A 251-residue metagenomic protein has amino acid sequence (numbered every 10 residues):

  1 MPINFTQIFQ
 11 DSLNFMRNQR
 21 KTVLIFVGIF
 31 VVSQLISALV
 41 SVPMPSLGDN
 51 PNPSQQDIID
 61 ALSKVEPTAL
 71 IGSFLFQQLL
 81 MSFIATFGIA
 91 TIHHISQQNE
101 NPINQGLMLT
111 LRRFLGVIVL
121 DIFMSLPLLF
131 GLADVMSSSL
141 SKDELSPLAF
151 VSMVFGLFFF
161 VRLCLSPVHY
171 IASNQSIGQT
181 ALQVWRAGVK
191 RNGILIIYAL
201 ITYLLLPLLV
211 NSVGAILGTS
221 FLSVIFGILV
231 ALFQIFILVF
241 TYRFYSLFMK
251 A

Functional and structural regions predicted by a protein language model:
M1-S46, V151-L222: Nonpolar helix-loop interface/hinge motif
F9, K21-Q97, G116, M124-L129: Short, small/hydrophobic-residue-rich motifs at membrane-helix boundaries and re-entrant hairpins of integral membrane
D11, V23, N99-I122, Q183: Interfacial transmembrane-helix boundary/kink motif in multi-pass membrane proteins
N18-Q19, I95-N101, R112-R113, Q175-I177 (+2 more regions): Juxtamembrane helix-boundary/capping and inter-helix hinge elements in multi-pass membrane proteins
F26-I29, A69-S73, V119-F123, S152 (+2 more regions): Alpha-helical transmembrane segments of MFS and MFS-like solute carriers/permeases
E66-Q97, V135-G178, T219-K250: Selective recognition of hydrophobic, aromatic-rich stretches within alpha-helical transmembrane segments of polytopic
V119-V135, Y198-V213: Hydrophobic alpha-helical transmembrane segments that constitute the membrane-spanning cores of multi-pass membrane
